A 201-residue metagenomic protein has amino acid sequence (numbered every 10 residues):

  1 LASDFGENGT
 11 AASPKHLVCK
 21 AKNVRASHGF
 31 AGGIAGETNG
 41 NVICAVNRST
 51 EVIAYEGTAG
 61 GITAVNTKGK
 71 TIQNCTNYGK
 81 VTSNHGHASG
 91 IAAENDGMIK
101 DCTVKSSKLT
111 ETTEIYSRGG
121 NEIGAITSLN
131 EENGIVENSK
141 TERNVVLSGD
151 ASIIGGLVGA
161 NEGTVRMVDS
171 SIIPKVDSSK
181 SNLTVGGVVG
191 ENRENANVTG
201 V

Functional and structural regions predicted by a protein language model:
L1-V201: Predominantly extracellular/luminal carbohydrate-interaction, adhesion, and secreted-enzyme modules that are
